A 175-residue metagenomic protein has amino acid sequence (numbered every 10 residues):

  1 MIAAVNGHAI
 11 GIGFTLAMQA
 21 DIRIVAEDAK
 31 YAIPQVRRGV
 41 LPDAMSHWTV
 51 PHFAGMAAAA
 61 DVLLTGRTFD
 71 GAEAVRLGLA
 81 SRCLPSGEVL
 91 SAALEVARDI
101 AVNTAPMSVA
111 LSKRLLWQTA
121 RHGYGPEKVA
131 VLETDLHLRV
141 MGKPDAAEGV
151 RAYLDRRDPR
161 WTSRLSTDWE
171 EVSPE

Functional and structural regions predicted by a protein language model:
M1-N6, R37-R38, S46-W48, F53 (+4 more regions): An acidic, glycine-rich surface segment that forms the CoA-thioester-binding/catalytic face of crotonase-fold enzymes
I2, L64, A80-L84, H137-G142: Short, well-ordered beta-strand elements within core beta-sheets of diverse protein domains
A4, I10-L64, L77, A92-A97: CoA-thioester-processing core
G11, L41-A44, T68, G87 (+2 more regions): Glycine-rich phosphate-binding loop at the start of an alpha helix
I22, D61, T65-R67, E73 (+3 more regions): Well-ordered beta-strand positions
I24-A29, A80-V131, P144, R160-E175: C-terminal long alpha-helix characteristic of the crotonase
M56-A60, F69-R76, N103-S108: Short, structured loop/turn "capping" segments at alpha-beta junctions
